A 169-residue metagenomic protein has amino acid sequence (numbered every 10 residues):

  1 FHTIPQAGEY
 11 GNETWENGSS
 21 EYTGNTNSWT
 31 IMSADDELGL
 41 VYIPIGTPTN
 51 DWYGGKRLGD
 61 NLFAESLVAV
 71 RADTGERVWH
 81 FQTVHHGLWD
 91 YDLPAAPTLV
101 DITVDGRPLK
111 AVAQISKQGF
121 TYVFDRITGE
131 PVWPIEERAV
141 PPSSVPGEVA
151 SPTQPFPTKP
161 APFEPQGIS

Functional and structural regions predicted by a protein language model:
F1-S169: Noncatalytic, solvent-exposed loop/strand surfaces of beta-propeller-type extracellular/periplasmic domains
